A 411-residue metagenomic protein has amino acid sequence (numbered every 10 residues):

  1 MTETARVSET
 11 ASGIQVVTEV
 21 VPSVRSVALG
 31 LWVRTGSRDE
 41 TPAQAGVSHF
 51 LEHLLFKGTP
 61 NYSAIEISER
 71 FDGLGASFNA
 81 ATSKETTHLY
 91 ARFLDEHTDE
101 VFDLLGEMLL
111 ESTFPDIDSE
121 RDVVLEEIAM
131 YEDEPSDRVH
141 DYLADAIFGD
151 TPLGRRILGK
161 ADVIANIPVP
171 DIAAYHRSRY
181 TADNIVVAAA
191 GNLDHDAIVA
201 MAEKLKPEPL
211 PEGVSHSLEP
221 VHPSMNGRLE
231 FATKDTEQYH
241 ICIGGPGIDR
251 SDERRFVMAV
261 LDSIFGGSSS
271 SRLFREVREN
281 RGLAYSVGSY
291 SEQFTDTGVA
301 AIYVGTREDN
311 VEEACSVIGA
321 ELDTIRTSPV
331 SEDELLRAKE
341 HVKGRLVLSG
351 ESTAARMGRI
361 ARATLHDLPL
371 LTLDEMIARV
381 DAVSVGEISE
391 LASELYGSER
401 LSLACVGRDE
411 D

Functional and structural regions predicted by a protein language model:
E3, E9, V20, A64-V214 (+8 more regions): Charge-rich, well-structured scaffold segments of protease-associated domains
G13, V20-F71, Y180, E253-F265 (+1 more regions): Active/ligand-binding-proximal structured segments within catalytic/core domains that scaffold catalytic residues
S224: C-terminal active-site subregion of NodB/CE4 polysaccharide deacetylases
R228: Flexible, small-/acidic-enriched active-site or ligand-binding loops
S270: Short, cationic low-complexity segments
